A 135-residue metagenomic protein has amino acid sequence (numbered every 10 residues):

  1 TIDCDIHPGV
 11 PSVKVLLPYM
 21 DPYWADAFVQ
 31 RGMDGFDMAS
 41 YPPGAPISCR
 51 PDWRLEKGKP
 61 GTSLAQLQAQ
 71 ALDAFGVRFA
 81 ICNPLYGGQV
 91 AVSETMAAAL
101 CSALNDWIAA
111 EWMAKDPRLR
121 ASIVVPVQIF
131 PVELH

Functional and structural regions predicted by a protein language model:
T1-H135: Helix-coil boundary/capping segments in enzymes
